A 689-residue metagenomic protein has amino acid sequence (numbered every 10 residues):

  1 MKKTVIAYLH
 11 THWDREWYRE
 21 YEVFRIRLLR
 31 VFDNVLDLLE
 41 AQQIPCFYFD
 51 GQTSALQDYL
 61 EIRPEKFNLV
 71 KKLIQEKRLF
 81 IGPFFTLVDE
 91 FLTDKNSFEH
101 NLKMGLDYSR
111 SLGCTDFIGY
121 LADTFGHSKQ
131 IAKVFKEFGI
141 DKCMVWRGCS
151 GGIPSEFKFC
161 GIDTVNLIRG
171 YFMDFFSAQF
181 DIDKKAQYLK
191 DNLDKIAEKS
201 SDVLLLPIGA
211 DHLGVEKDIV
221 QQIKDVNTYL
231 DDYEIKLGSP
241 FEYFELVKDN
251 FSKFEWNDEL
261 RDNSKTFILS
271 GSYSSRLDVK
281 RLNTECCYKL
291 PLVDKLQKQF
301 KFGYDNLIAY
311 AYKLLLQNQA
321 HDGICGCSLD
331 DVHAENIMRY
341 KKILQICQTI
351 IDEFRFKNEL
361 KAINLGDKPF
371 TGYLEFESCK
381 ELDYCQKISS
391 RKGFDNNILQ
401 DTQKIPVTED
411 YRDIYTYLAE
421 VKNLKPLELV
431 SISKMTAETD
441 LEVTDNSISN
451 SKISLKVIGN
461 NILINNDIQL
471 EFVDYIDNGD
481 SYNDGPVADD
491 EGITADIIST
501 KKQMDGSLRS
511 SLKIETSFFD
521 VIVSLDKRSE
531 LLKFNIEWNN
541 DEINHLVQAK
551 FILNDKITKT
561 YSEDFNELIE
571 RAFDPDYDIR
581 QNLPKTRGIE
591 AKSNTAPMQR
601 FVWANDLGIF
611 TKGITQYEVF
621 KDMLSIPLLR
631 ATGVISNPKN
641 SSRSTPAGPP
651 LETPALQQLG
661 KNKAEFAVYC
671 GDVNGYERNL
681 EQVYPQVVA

Functional and structural regions predicted by a protein language model:
M1-N96, H100, Y108-R110, E137-I140 (+1 more regions): N-terminal catalytic cores of secreted or lumenal carbohydrate-active enzymes
A7, C46-F49, F80-P83, F117-Y120 (+6 more regions): Structural recognition of the beta-strand scaffold that forms the well-ordered cores of secreted hydrolase catalytic
A7-Y8, H12-Y18, E22-V23, N166-F356 (+1 more regions): Catalytic grooves of carbohydrate-active enzymes
T11-L28, D50-L60, P83-E99, C114-G126 (+4 more regions): The substrate-binding groove and active-site-proximal loops of carbohydrate-active enzymes, especially glycoside
F32-L36, F67, L102-L106, A132 (+2 more regions): Generic structural signal for well-ordered alpha-helices, preferentially at hydrophobic/aromatic core positions
L69-Q75, S128-A178: Surface-exposed loop and adjacent secondary-structure segments within mature catalytic domains
E99-E137, D191-L205: CE4/NodB-like, metal-dependent polysaccharide N-deacetylase domain that modifies extracellular/periplasmic N-acetylated
I131-V134, S155, Y171, F180-K185 (+5 more regions): C-terminal (or distal) subdomains of carbohydrate-active enzymes
